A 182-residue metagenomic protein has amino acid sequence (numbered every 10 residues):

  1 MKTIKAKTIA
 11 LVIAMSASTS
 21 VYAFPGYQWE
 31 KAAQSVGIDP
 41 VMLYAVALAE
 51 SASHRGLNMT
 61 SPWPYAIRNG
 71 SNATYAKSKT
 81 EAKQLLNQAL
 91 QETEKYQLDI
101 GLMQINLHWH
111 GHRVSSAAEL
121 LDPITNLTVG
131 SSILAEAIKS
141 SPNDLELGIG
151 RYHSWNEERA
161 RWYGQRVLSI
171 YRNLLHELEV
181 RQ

Functional and structural regions predicted by a protein language model:
M1-I9: Bacterial N-terminal signal peptides that target proteins for export
S18-S20: N-terminal signal peptide c-region/cleavage motif recognized by signal peptidases
F24-Q182: Catalytic glycan-binding domains that act on GlcNAc-containing polysaccharides
